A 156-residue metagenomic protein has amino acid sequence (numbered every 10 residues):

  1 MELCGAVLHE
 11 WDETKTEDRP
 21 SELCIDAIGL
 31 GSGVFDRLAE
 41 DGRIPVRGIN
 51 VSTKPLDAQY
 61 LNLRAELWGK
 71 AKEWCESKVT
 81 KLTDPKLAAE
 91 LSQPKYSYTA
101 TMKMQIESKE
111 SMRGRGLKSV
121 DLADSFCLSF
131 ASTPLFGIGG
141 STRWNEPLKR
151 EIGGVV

Functional and structural regions predicted by a protein language model:
M1-K103, K149-V156: Mg2+-dependent endonuclease catalytic cores in nucleic-acid-processing enzymes, primarily RNase H-like
A88, K95-V156: Acidic two-metal-ion nuclease catalytic site recognized across multiple nuclease folds, prominently DnaQ/RNase D-T
